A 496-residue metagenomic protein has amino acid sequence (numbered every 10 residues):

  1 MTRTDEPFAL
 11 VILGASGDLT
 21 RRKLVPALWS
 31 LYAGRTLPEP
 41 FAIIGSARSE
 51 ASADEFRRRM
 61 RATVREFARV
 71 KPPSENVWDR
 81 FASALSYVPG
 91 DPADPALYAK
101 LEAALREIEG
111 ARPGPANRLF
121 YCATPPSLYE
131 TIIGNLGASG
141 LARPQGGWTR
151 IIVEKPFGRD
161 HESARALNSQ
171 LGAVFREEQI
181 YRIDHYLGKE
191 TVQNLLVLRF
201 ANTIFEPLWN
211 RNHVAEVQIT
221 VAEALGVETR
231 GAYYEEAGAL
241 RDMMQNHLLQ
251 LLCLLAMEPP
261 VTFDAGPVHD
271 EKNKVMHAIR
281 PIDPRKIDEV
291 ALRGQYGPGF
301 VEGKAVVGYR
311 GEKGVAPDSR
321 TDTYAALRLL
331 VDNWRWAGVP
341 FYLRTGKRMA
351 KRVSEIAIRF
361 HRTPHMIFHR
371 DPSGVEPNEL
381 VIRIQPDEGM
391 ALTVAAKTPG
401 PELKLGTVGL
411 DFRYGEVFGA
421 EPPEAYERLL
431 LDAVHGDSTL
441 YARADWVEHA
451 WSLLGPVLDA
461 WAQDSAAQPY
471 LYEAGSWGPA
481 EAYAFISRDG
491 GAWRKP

Functional and structural regions predicted by a protein language model:
M1-V153, F157-P496: Secretory/organelle targeting and membrane-embedding segments
